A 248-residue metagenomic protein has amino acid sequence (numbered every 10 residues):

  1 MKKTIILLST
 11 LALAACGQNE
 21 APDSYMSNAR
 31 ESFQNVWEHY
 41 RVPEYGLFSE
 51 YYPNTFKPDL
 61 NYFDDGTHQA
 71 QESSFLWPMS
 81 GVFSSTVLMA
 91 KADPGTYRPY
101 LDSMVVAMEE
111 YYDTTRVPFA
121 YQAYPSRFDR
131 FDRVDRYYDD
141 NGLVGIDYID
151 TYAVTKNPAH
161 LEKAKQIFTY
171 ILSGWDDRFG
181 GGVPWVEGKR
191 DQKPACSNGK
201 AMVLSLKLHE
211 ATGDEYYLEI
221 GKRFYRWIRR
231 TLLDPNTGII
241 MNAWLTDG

Functional and structural regions predicted by a protein language model:
M1-P22: Bacterial Sec-dependent N-terminal signal peptides
C16-F131, P158-G181: Low-complexity, Ser/Thr/Pro/Gly-enriched N-terminal "stalk/linker" regions
D23, S27-Y52, N157, Q166 (+2 more regions): Extended ligand-binding clefts on enzyme/binding-domain cores
T67, D129, Y152, K189-R190 (+2 more regions): Short amphipathic alpha-helical segments at helix-loop
A70-S84, D135-I146, Q192-V203: Aromatic- and histidine-enriched alpha-helix N-cap/loop-to-helix transition segments that scaffold the rims
S80-T96, L143-P158, K200-D214: Well-ordered alpha-helical scaffold segments within catalytic/enzyme domains
Q122-R136, A153, K193: Surface-exposed, active-site-proximal loop segments in enzymatic domains
